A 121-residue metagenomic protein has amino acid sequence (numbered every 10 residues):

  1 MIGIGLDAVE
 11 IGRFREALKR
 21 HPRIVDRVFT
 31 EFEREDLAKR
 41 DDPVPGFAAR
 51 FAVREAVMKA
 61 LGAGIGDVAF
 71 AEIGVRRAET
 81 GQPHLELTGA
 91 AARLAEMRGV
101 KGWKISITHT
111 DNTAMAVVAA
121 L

Functional and structural regions predicted by a protein language model:
M1-L121: Core catalytic alpha/beta fold that binds nucleotide/phospho-ligands
